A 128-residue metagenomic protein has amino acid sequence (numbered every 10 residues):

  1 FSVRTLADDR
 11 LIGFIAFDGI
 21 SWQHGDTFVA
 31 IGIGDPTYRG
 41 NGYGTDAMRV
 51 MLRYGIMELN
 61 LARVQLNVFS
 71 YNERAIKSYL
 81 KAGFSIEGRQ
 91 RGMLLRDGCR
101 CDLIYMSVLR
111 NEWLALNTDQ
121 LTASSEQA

Functional and structural regions predicted by a protein language model:
F1-Y38, L109-N111, T122-S124, A128: Acetyl-CoA-dependent GNAT
D9, G42, N72, G98: Conserved G/P- and acidic residue-centered "switch" motifs that form tight phosphate/ATP-binding loops in soluble
W22, G44, M48, C99-D102: Short, conserved glycine- and acidic-residue-centered signature motifs in active-site or ligand-binding loops
D26, M57-N67: Conserved GNAT acetyl-CoA-binding A-motif
G34, G40-Y54, E73-K81: Conserved acetyl-CoA-binding loop-helix of GNAT-fold acetyltransferases
G40-G42, A115-L121: Short, charged, solvent-exposed linker or helix-capping segments at domain edges/interfaces that act as flexible hinges
Q65-V68, S85-Y105: Conserved catalytic-core motifs of GNAT/GCN5-like acyltransferases
